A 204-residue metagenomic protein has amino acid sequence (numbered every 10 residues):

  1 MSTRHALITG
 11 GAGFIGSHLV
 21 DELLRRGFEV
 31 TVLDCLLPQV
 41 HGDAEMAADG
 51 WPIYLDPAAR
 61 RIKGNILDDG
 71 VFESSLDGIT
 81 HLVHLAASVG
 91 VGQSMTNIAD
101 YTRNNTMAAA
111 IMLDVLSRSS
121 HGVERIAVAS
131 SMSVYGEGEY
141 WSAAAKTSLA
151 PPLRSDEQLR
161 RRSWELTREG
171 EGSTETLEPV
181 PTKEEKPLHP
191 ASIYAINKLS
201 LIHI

Functional and structural regions predicted by a protein language model:
M1-I202: N-terminal Rossmann-like NAD(P)+-binding domain of SDR-like oxidoreductases, especially those catalyzing
